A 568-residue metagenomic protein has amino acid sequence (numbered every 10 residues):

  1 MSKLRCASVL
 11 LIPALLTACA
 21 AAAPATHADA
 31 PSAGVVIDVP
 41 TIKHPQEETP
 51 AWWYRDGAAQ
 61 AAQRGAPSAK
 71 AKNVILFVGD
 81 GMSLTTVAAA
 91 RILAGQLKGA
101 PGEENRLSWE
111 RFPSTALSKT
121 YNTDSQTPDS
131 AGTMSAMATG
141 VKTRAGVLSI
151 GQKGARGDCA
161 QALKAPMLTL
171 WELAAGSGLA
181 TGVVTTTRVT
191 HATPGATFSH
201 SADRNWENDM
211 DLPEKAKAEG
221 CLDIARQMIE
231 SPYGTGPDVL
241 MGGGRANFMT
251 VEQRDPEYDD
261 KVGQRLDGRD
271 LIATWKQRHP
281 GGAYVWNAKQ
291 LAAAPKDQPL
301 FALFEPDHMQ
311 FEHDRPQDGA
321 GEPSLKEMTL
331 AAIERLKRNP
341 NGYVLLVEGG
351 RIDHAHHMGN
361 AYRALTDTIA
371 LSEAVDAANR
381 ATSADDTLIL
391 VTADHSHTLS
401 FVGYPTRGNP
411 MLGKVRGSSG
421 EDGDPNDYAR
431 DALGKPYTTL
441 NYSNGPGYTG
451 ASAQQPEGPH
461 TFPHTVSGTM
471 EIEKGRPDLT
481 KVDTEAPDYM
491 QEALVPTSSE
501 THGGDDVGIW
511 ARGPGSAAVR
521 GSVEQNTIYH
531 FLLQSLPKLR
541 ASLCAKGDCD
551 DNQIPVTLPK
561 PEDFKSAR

Functional and structural regions predicted by a protein language model:
M1-V9: Bacterial N-terminal signal peptides that target proteins for export
T17-A18: C-terminal motif of bacterial Sec signal peptides marking the signal peptidase cleavage site
A21-A62, G176: Short glycine- and acidic-rich boundary segments immediately preceding or forming the N-terminal edge of structured
T41-W52, P67-K72, M82-A88, I92-S135 (+2 more regions): A post-motif C-terminal structural segment
L76-F77, V183, V391: Structural beta-sheet core signal
A138-G140, L173-G178, A381: Alpha-helix C-terminal capping segments
S149-K164: His/Cys-centered metal/cofactor-coordination and adjacent catalytic loops
P166, W171-E172, G176-A196, L543-C544: Glycine-rich phosphate/pyrophosphate-binding loops and their adjacent beta-strand/loop elements at enzyme active sites
